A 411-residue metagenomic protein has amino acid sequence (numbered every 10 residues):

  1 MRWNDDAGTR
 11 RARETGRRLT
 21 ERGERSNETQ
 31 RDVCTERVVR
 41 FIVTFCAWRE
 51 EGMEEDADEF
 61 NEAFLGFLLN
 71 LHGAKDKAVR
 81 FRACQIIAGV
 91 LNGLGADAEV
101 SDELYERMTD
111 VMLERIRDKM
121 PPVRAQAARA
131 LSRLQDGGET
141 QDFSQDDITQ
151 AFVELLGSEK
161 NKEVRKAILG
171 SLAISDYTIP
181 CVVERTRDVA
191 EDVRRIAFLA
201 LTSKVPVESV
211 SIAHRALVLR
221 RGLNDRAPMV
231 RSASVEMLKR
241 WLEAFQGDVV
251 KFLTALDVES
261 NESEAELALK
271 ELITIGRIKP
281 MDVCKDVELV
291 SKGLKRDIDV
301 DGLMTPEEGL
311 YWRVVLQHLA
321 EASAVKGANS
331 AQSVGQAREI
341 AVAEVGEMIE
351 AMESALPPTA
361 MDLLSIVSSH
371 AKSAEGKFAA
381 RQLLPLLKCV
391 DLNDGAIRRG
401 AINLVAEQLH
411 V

Functional and structural regions predicted by a protein language model:
M1-N27, D32-E51, D56-H72, A83-Q85 (+10 more regions): Extended, solvent-exposed polar beta/coil surface segments
M1-R11, G16-R37, F41-R49, E62 (+2 more regions): Long internal repeat-built scaffold domains in very large eukaryotic proteins
E28-R49, K77-L94, P121-L131, E154-A167 (+3 more regions): HEAT-repeat alpha-solenoid elements in large eukaryotic scaffold proteins
I42-C46, I86-L94, A130-G138, S171-T178 (+4 more regions): Hydrophobic residues within the alpha-helices of tandem HEAT/HEAT-like
E50-D56, G137-F143, K160, A328-V334 (+1 more regions): Intrinsically disordered, low-complexity coil segments
A57-L71, A98-I116, P122, T140-E163 (+4 more regions): HEAT/HEAT-like alpha-solenoid repeats
C84, M112, I116, V123 (+11 more regions): Long, contiguous hydrophobic alpha-helical segments, chiefly transmembrane helices and signal peptides
